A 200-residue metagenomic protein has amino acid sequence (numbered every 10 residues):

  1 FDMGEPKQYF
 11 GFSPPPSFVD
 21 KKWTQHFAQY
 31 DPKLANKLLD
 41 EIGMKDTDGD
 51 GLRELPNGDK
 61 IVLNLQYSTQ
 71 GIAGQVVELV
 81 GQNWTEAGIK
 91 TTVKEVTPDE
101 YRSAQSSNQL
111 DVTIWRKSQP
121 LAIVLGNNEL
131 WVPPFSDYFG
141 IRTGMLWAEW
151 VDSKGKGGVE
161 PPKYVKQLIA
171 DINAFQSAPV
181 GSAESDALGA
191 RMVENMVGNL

Functional and structural regions predicted by a protein language model:
F1, K7-Q8, A28, A35-K37 (+2 more regions): Extracytoplasmic/peripheral linker and loop segments enriched in polar/acidic and small residues with frequent Thr/Pro
F1-Q82, E86, K156-D171, A187-R191 (+1 more regions): Append "and occasionally in soluble cytosolic enzymes with long acidic Gly/Pro-rich linkers
G11, L63-Q66, T92-K94, V112-R116: Structural recognition of the beta-strand scaffold that forms the well-ordered cores of secreted hydrolase catalytic
F12-P16, Q109, N127: Catalytic-domain carbohydrate-binding cleft regions of carbohydrate-active enzymes
E54, D99-E100, P120: Positions that flank functional sites
K60-L63, E86-K90, N108-V112, N199: Loop/turn elements at helix/coil->beta-strand transitions in domains of secreted/extracellular proteins
E78-A87, D99-T113: Short helices/loops that flank or line small-molecule/ion binding pockets
T113-N128: Ligand-binding clamshell of periplasmic/extracellular solute-binding protein-like
